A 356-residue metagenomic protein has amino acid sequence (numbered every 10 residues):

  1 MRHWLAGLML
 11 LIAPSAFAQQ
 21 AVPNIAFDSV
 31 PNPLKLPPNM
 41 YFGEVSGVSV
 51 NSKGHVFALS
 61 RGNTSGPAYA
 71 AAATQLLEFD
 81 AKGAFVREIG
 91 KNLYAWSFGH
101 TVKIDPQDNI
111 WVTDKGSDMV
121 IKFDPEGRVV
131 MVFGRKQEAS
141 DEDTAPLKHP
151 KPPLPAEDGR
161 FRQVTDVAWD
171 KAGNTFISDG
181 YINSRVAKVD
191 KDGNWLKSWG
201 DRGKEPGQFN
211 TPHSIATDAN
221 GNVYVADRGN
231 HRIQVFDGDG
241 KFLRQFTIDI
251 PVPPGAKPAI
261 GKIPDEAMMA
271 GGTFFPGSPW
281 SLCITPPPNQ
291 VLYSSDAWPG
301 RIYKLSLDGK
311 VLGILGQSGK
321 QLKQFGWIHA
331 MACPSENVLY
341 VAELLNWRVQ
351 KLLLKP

Functional and structural regions predicted by a protein language model:
M1-A6: Bacterial N-terminal signal peptides that target proteins for export
A13-P14: N-terminal signal peptide c-region/cleavage motif recognized by signal peptidases
Q19-P356: Eukaryotic scaffold repeat domains enriched in small/polar residues
